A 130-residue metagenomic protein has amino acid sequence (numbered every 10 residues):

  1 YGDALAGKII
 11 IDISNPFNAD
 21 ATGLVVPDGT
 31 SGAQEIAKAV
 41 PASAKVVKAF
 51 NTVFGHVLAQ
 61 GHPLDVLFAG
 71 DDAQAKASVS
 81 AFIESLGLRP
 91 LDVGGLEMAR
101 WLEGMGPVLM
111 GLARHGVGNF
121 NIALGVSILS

Functional and structural regions predicted by a protein language model:
Y1: A glycine- and small/hydrophobic-rich beta-loop-beta segment that serves as a flexible "lid/hinge" or phosphate-binding
L5-H56, Q60, A75: Rossmann-fold NAD(P)-binding glycine/threonine-rich loop
L64-S130: Active-site-lining helix/loop region of Rossmann-like oxidoreductase modules
